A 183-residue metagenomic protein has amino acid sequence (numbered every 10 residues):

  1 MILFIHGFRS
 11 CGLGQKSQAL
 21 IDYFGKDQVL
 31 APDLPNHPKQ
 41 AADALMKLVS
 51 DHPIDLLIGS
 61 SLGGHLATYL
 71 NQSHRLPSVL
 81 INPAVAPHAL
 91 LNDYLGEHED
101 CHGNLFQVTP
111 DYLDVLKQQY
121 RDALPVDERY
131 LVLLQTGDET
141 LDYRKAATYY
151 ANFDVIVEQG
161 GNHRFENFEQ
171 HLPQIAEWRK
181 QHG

Functional and structural regions predicted by a protein language model:
M1-D51: Active-site catalytic motif of lipid deacylating hydrolases and related acyltransferases
F4-F8, I58, L133-Q135: Short hydrophobic segments within beta-strands
P53-L56, R129-L131: Short active-site oxyanion
D55-I58, P77-V79: Residue in the alpha/beta-hydrolase core beta-strand immediately N-terminal to the catalytic nucleophile
I58-A67: Gly/Ala-rich beta-loop-alpha elbow adjacent to hydrolase catalytic centers
L70-H74: Aromatic pocket-lining residues of Rossmann-like dinucleotide-binding sites
P77-P173, R179-G183: The alpha/beta-hydrolase serine catalytic core
